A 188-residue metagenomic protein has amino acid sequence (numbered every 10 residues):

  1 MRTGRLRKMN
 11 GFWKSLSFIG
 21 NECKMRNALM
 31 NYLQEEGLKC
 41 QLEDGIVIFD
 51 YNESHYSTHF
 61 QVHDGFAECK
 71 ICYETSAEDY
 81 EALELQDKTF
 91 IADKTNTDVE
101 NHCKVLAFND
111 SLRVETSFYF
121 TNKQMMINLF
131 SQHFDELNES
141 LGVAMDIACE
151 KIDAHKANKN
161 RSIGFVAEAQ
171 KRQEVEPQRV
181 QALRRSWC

Functional and structural regions predicted by a protein language model:
R2-H59: Charge-rich, low-complexity N-terminal segments
G45-I48, A67, L112-V114: Hydrophobic residues embedded in beta-strands of well-ordered beta-sheets
E53-L83: Long, continuous compositionally biased terminal/linker segments
C72-S117: Short, internal acidic amphipathic alpha-helical interface segments that mediate docking to partner proteins
Q86-V99, N122-H155: Ampiphathic alpha-helical segments that act as solvent-exposed interaction surfaces
D93-T97, V105-A107, E115-F120, A148-I152 (+1 more regions): A general structural signal for short secondary-structure boundary/capping elements
C149-C188: Short, highly charged C-terminal tails/helix-capping segments
